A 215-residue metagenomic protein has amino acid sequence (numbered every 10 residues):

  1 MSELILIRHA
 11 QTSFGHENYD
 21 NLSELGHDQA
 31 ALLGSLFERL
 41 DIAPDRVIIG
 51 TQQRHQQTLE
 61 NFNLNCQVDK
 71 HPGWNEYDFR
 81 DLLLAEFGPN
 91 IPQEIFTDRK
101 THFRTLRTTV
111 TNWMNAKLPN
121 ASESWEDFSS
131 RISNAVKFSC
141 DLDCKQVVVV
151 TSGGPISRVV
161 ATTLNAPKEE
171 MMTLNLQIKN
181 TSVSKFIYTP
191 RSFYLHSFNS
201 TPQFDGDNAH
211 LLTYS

Functional and structural regions predicted by a protein language model:
E3-L6, A10-N61, S124-I132: Loop-to-helix element that buttresses phosphate recognition and phosphoryl-transfer chemistry
L4, K145-T151: Generic beta-sheet signal
G34-T105: Phosphate-coordination/substrate-recognition cap region in phosphate-metabolizing enzymes
L40-A43, S139-K145: Glycine-rich phosphate-binding loop signature in dinucleotide/nucleotide-binding domains
T51-Q52, G73, V149-G154, F198: Short, well-ordered beta-to-alpha junction loops that form the rim of enzyme active sites and present histidine/acidic
I91-D127: Short glycine/proline- and acidic residue-enriched helix-loop micro-motifs that form flexible lids or anion-recognition
P167-S192: Domain-level recognition of soluble alpha/beta enzyme cores, biased toward histidine phosphatases/phosphomutases
H196-S215: Acidic, His/Gly-rich catalytic cores of divalent-metal-dependent hydrolytic chemistry
